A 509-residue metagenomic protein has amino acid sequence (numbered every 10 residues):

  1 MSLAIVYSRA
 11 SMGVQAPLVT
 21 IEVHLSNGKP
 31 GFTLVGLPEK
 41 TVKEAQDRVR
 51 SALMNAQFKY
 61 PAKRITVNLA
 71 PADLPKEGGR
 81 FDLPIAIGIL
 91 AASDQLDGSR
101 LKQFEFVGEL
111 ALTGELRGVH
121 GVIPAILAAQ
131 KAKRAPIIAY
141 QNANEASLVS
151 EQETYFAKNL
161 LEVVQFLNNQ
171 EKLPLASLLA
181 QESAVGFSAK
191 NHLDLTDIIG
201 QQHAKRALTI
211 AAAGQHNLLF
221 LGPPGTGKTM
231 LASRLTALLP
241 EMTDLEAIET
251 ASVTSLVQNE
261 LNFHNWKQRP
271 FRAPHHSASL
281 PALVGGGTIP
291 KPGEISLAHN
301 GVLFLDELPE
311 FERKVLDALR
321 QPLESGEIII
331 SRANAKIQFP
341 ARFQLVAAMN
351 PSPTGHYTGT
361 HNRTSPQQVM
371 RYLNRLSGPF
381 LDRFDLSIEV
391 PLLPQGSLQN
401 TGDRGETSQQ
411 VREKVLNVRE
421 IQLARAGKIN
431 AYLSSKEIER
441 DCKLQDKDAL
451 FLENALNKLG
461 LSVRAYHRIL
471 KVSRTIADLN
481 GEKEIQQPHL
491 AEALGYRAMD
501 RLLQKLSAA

Functional and structural regions predicted by a protein language model:
M1-L219, P223-T229, W266, S331 (+2 more regions): Peripheral, non-AAA+ core regions of ATP-driven protein-machinery
V35, T41-Q46, P61, N68-G78 (+2 more regions): Basic, amphipathic alpha-helical bundle interface domains used for macromolecular binding and assembly
Y60-K63, R100-L101, K131, S150 (+8 more regions): Short loop/turn elements that form and flank the Walker-type P-loop nucleotide-binding site in RecA-like NTPase cores
T209, H264-N265, P270, L280-L303 (+1 more regions): Conserved alpha-helical scaffold flanking the Walker A/P-loop in AAA+ ATPase domains
L219-E260, S325: Walker A/P-loop
G222, G285, E307: The Walker A (P-loop) glycine that initiates the GxxxxGKT/S ATP-binding motif of P-loop NTPases
E246-S279, G286-G287, L433-E437, C442-D446 (+2 more regions): Conserved inter-motif catalytic segment of the P-loop NTP-binding fold
N300, D306-L308, A318: Walker B catalytic acidic pair
